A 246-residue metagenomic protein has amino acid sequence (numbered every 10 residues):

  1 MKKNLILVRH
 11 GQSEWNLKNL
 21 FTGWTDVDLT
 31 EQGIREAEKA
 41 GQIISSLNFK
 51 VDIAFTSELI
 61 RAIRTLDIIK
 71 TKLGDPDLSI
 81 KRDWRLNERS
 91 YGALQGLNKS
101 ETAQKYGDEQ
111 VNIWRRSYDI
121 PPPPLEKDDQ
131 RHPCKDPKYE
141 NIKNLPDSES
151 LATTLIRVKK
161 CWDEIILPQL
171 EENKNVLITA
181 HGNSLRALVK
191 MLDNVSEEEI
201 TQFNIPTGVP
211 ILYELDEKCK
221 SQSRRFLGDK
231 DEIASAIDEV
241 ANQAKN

Functional and structural regions predicted by a protein language model:
K2, I63, D77, L145 (+1 more regions): Active-site-adjacent alpha-helix immediately C-terminal to a catalytic or transition-state-stabilizing loop
N4-H10: Short, hydrophobic/glycine-enriched beta-strand segments
L7, F55, L177-T179: Structural motif
Q12-K72, N144-K160, Q202: Loop-to-helix element that buttresses phosphate recognition and phosphoryl-transfer chemistry
G41-R131, K190-E214, K218-S221, V240-K245: Phosphate-coordination/substrate-recognition cap region in phosphate-metabolizing enzymes
D119, P124-K160: Alpha-helix-centered segments that form part of catalytic cores
K218-E232: Short, well-ordered strand-loop elements centered on a beta-strand within folded domains, enriched for acidic residues
G228-N246: Acidic, His/Gly-rich catalytic cores of divalent-metal-dependent hydrolytic chemistry
